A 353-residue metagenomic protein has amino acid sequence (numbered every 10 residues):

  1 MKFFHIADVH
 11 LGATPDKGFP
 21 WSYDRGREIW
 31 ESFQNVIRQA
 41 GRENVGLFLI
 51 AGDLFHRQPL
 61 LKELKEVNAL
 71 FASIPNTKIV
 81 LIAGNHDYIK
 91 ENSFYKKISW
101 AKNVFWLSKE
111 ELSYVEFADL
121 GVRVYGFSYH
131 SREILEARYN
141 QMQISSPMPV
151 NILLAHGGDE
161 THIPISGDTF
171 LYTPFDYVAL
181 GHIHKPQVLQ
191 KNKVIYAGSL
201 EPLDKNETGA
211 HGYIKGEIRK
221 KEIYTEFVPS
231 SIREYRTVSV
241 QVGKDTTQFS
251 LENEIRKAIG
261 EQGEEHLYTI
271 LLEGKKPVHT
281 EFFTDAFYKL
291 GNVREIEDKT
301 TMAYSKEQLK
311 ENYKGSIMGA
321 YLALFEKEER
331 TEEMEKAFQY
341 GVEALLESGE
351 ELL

Functional and structural regions predicted by a protein language model:
M1, N44-G46, T77, P149 (+1 more regions): Short coil/turn segments at beta-strand junctions that form active-site/ligand-binding loops
M1-E66, R138, Y340, L352-L353: N-terminal active-site segment of His-dependent metallophosphoesterases
N35-E43, A69-L70, Q141, E254-E261: A generic secondary-structure signal
L47, R57-K205, A210-G212: His/Asp/Glu-rich metal-coordinating catalytic cores of metallo-dependent phosphodiesterases/hydrolases acting on
A51, G181, E273: Conserved residues at the C-terminal ends of beta-strands
Q187-L251: A conserved active-site cap/scaffold subdomain adjacent to cofactor or substrate pockets
E222-L353: Accessory, non-catalytic peripheral segments of nucleic-acid enzymes
